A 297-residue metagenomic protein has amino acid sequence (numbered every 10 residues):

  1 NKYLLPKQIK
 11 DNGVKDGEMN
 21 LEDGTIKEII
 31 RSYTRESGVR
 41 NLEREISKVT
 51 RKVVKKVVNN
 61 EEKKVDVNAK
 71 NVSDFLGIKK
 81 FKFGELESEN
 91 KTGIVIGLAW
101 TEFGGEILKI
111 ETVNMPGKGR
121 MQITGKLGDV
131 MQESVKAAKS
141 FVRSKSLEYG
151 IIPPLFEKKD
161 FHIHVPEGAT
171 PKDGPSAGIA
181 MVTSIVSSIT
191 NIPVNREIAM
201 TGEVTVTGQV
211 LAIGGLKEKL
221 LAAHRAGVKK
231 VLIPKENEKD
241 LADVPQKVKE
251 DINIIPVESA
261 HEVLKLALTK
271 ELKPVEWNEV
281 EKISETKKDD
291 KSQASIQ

Functional and structural regions predicted by a protein language model:
N1-S47, K52-V65, K145-P154, I192-E197 (+1 more regions): Conserved C-terminal "switch" segment of AAA+ ATPases
Q8, I29, V72, I185-V186: Broad structural signal for hydrophobic residues in well-ordered alpha-helices, predominantly aliphatic
E22-N114, K118-L127: Conserved catalytic-core segments of large NTP-driven translation/proteostasis enzymes
K64, K82-L86, K91-I96, F103-Q297: Peripheral, non-AAA+ core regions of ATP-driven protein-machinery
